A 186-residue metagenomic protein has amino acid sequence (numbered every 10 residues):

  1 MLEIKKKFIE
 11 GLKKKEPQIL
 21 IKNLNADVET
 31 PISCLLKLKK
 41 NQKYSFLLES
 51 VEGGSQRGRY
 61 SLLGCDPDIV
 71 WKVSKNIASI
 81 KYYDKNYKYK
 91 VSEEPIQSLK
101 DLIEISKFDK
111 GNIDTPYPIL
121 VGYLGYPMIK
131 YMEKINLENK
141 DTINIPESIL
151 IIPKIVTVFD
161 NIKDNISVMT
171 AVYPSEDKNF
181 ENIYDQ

Functional and structural regions predicted by a protein language model:
M1-S45, S50-Y89, Y126, K130-Q186: Extended accessory regions or peripheral subdomains of proteins
S92-N139: Conserved short alpha-helical segments that host acidic/polar catalytic motifs at enzyme active sites
